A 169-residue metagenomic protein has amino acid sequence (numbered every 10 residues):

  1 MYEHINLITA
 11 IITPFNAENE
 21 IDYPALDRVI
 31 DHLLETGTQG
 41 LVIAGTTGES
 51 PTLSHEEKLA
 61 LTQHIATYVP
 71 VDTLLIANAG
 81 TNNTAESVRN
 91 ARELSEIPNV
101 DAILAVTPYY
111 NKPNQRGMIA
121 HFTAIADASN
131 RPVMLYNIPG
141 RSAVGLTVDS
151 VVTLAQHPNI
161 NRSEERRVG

Functional and structural regions predicted by a protein language model:
Y2-G145, V151: Active-site beta->alpha loop and helix N-cap motifs at the rims of alpha/beta catalytic domains
T147-E164: Catalytic pocket-lining loop regions of alpha/beta-barrel enzymes, especially the amidohydrolase/enolase/GH5 lineages
E165-G169: Conserved small/polar residues in nucleotide/adenosyl-binding loops
